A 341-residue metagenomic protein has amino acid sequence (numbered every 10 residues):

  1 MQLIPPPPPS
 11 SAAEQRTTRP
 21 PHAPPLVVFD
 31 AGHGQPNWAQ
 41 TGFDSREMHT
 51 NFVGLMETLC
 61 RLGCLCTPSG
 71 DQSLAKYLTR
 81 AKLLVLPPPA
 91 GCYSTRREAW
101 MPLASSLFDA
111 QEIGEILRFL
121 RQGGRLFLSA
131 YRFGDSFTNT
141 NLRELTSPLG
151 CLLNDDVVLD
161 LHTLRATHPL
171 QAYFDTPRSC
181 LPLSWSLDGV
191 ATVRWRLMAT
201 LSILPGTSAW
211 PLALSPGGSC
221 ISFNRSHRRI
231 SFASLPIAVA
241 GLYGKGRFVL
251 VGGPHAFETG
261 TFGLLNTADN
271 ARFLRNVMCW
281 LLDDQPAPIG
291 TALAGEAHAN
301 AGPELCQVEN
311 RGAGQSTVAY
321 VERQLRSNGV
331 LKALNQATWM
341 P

Functional and structural regions predicted by a protein language model:
M1-P341: Short, surface-exposed patches at the edges or C-terminal ends of soluble domains, predominantly
